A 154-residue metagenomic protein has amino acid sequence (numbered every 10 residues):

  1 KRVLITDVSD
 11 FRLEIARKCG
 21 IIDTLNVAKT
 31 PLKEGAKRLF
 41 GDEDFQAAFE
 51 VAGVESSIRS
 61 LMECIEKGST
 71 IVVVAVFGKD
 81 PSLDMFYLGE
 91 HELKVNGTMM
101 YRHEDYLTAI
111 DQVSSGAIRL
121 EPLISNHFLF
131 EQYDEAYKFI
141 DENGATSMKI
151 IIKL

Functional and structural regions predicted by a protein language model:
K1-S60: Adenosine-nucleotide cofactor-binding segment
V8-S9, F77, Y101: Residues in the short beta-alpha loop(s) of Rossmann-like NAD(P)-binding domains
D10, R59-E63, H103-L154: C-terminal hydrophobic helical "lid"/dimerization subdomain of Rossmann-like NAD(P)H-dependent oxidoreductases
A47, T70-V72: Conserved catalytic-site loops of classical short-chain dehydrogenases/reductases
I65-K67: Helix-to-beta-strand junctions that scaffold the AdoMet/dcAdoMet cofactor pocket in Class I SAM-dependent enzymes
S69-T70, K94: Short glycine-centered segments of the SAM/dcSAM-binding site in methyltransferase folds
A75-L93, E104-D111: Rossmann-fold NAD(P)-binding glycine/threonine-rich loop
